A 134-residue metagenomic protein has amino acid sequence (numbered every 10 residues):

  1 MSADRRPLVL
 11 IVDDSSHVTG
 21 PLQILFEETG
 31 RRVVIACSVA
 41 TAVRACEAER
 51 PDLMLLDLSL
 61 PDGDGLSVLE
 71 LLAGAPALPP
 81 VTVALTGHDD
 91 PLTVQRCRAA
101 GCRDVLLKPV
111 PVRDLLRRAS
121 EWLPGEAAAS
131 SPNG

Functional and structural regions predicted by a protein language model:
S16-V34: Two-component/phosphorelay signaling modules centered on CheY-like receiver
I35-L53: Acidic, metal-coordinating helix/loop segments flanking the phosphotransfer/catalytic sites of two-component signaling
S38, D64-S67: Acidic catalytic/metal-coordinating carboxylates
R44, L66-A77: Short amphipathic alpha-helix used as the core "switch/output" element in two-component signaling
D57, T86: Active-site residues of response regulator receiver
P61, D90: The feature encodes the CheY-like receiver
G65, R98-R103: As written
L92, V110-A119: C-terminal output helix
